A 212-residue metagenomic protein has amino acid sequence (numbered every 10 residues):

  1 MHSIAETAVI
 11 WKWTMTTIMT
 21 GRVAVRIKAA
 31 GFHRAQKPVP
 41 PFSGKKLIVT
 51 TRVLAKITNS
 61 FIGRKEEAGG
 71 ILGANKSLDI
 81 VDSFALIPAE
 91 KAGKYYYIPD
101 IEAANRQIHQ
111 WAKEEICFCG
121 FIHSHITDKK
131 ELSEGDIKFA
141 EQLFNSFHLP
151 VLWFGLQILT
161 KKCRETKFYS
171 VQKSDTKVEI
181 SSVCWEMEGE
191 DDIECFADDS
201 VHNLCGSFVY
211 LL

Functional and structural regions predicted by a protein language model:
I4-F118, T127-L212: Conserved beta-strand-loop surface patch within small alpha/beta domains used for substrate/adaptor or ligand engagement
S124: Conserved residues at the C-terminal ends of beta-strands
